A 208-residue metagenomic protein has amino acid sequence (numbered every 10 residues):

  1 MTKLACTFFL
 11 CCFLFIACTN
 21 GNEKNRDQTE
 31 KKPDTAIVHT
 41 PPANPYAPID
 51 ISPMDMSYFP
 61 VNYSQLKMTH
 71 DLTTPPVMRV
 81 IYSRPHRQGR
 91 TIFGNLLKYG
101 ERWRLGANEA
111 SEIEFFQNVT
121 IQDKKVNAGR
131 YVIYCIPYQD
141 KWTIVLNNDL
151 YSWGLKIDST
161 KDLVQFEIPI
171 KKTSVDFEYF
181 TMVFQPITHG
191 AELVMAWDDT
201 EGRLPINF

Functional and structural regions predicted by a protein language model:
M1-A5: Positively charged n-region of N-terminal signal peptides that target proteins for export
F15-A17: C-terminal motif of bacterial Sec signal peptides marking the signal peptidase cleavage site
T19-R104, L155-F208: Primarily secretory-pathway and cell-envelope proteins
K98-K156: Mid-length scaffold segments of soluble, non-membrane domains
